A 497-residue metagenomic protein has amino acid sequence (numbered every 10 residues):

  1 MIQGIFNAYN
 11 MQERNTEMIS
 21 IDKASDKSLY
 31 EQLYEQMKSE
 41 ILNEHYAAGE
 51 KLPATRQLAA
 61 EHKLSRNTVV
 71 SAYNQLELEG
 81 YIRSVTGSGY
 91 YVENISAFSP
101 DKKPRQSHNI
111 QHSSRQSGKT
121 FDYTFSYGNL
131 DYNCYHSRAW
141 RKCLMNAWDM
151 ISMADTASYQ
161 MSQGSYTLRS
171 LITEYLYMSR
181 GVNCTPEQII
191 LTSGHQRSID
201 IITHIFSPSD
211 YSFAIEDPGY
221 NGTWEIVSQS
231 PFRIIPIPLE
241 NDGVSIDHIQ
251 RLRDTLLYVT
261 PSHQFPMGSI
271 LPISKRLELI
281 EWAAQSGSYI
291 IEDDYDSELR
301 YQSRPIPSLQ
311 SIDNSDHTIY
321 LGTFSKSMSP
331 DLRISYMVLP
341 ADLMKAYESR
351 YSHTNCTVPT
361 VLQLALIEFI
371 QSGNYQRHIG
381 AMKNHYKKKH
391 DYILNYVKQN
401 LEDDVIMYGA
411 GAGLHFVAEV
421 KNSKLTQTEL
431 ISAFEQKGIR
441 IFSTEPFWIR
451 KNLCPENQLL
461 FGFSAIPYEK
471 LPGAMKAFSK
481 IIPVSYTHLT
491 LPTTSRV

Functional and structural regions predicted by a protein language model:
M1-W148, A157, S352-P359, I367-I370 (+5 more regions): N-terminal basic, amphipathic alpha-helical segments
M145-D149, T173-Y177, Y258, I367 (+1 more regions): Amphipathic, well-packed alpha-helical segments that form the structural scaffold of globular domains
A154-G287, I291, E298-L299, R304-D313 (+3 more regions): Conserved core of the PLP fold type I
P305-F324, K345-E348, L459: Conserved active-site segment immediately N-terminal to the catalytic lysine that forms the internal aldimine
I319-Q399, I406-A410: PLP-dependent aminotransferase class I/II
F447-I449: Cytosolic nucleotide-binding catalytic cores of signal-transduction proteins
H488-V497: Single conserved hydrophobic/aromatic residue that forms the stacking wall/gate of nucleotide- or nucleobase-binding
